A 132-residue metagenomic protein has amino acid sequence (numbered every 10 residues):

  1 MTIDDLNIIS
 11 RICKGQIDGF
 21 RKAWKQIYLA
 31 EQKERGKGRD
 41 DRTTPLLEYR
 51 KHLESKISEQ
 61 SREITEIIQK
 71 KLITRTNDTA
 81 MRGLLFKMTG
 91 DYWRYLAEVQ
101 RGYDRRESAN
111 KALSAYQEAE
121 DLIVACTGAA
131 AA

Functional and structural regions predicted by a protein language model:
M1-I8, R42, Y49, L53 (+4 more regions): Structural signature of alpha-solenoid helical repeat junctions
I3-E34, S58, R62-T65, A80-Q100 (+1 more regions): Amphipathic alpha-helical repeat scaffolds of TPR domains
D4, R11, H52, E59 (+4 more regions): Primarily a tetratricopeptide repeat
I9, E34-T43, L113-A119: Hydrophobic transmembrane alpha-helix bundles
D18-R21, K25, D41, P45-I57 (+1 more regions): Short coil/turn connectors between adjacent alpha-helices in alpha-solenoid helical repeat scaffolds
A30-K33, K37, D78, R106 (+1 more regions): Short, surface-exposed, charged/polar-biased interaction segments
G36-R42, Q60-G83, D121-A132: Flexible helix-coil transition and linker loops at the boundaries of alpha-helical arrays
Y95, V99-A132: Alpha-helical adaptor scaffolds
